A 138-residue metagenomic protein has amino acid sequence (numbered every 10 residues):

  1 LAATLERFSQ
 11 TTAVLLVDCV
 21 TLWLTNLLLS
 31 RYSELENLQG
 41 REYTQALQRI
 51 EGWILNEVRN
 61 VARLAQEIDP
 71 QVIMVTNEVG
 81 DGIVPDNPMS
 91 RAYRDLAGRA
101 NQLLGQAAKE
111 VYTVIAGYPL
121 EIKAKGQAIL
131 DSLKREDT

Functional and structural regions predicted by a protein language model:
L1-L15, E57-P70: Short amphipathic alpha-helices and their capping/turn segments at secondary-structure boundaries
A2-E34: A basic- and aromatic-enriched beta-loop-alpha substructure that forms the phosphate/nucleotide- and DNA/RNA-contacting
L22-T138: Replace "adjacent to P-loop NTPase cores in ATP/GTP-dependent enzymes" with "adjacent to NTP-binding cores
